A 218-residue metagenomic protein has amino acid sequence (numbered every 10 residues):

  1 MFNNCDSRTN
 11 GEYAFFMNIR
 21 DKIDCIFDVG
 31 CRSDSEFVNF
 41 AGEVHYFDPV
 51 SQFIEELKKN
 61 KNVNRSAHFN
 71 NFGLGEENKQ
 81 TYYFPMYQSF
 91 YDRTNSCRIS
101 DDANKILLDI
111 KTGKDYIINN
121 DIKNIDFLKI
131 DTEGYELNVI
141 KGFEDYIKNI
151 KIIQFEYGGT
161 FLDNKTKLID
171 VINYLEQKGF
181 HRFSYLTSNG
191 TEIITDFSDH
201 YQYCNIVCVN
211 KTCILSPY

Functional and structural regions predicted by a protein language model:
M1-Y218: Phosphate/nucleotide-binding beta-alpha loop and adjacent structural elements of enzyme active sites
